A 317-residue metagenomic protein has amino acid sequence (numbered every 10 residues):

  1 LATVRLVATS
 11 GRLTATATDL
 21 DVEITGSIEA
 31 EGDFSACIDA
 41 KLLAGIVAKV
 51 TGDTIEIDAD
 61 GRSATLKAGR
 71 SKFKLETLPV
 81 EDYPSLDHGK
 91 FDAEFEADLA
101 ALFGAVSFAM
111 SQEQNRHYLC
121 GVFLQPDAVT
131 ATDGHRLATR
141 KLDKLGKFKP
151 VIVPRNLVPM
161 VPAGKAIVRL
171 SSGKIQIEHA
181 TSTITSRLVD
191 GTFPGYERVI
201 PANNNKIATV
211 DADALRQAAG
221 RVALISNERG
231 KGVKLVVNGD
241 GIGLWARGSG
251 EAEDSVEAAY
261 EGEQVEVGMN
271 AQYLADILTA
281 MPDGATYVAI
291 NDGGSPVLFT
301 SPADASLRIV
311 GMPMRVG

Functional and structural regions predicted by a protein language model:
L1-G317: Structural preference for solvent-exposed beta-strand-turn elements and adjacent flexible terminal/loop segments within
